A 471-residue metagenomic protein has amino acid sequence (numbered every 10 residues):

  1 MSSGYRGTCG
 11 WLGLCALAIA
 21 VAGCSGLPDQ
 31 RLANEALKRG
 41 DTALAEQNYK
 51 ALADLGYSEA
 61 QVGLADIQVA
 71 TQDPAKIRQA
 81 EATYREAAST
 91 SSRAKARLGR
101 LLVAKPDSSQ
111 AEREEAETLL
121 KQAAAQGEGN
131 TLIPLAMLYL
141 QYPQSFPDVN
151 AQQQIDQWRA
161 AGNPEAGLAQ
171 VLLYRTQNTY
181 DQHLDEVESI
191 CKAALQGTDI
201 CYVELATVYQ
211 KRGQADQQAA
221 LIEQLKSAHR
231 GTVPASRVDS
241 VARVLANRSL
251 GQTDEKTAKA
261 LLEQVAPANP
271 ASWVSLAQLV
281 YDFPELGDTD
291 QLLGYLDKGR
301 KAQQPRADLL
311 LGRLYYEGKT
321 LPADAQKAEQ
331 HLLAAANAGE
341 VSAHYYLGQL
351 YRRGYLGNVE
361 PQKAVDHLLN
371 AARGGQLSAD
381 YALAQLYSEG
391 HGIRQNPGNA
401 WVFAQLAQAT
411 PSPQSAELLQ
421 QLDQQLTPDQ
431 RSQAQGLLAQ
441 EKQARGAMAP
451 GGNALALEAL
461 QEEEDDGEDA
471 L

Functional and structural regions predicted by a protein language model:
V21-G23: C-terminal motif of bacterial Sec signal peptides marking the signal peptidase cleavage site
S25-L27: Bacterial signal peptide processing site
Q30-A82, R93, N130, P134 (+3 more regions): Post-signal-peptide N-terminal segment of Sec-exported extracytoplasmic proteins
K38-L44, Q72-T83, S108-L119, P143-Q154 (+7 more regions): Structural signature of tandem alpha-helical TPR/SEL1-like repeats, specifically the intra-repeat loop/turn
L55-Y57, T71, T90-S92, K105-P106 (+16 more regions): Short helix-capping/linker turns of helical repeat alpha-solenoids
G63-A70, G99-K105, L135-Q141, L172-T176 (+7 more regions): Hydrophobic face of amphipathic alpha-helices that form TPR/SEL1-like repeat modules and related alpha-solenoid
R313, E317, L333, N337-Q376: Alpha-helical adaptor scaffolds
S412-L471: Terminal, low-structured helical/coil segments at or just beyond the last alpha-helical repeat
